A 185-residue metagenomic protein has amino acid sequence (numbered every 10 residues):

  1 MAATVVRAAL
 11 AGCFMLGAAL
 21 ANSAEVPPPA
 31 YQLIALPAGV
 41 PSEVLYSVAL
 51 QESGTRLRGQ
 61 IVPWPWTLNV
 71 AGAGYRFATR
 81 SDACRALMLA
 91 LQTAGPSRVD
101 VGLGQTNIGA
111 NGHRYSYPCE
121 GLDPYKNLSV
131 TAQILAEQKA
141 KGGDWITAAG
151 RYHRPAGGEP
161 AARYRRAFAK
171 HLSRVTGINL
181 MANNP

Functional and structural regions predicted by a protein language model:
M1-A3: N-terminal secretory signal peptides that target proteins for export/translocation
R7-A18: Bacterial N-terminal signal peptides
N22-P185: Catalytic glycan-binding domains that act on GlcNAc-containing polysaccharides
